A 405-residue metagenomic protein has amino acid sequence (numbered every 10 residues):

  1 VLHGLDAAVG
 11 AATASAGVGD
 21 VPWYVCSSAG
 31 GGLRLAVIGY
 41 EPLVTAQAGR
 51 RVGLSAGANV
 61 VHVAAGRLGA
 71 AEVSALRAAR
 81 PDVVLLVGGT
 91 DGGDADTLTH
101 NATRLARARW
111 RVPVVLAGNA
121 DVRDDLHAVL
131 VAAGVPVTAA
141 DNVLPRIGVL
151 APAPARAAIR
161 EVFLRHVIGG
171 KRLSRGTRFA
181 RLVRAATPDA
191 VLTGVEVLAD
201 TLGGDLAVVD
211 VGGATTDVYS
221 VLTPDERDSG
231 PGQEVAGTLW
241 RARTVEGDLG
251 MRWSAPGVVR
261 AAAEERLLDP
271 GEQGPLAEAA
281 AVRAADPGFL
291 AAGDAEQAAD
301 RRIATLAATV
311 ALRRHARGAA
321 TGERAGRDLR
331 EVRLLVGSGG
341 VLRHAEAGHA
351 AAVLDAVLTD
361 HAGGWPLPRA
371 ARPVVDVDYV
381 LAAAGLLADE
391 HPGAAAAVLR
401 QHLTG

Functional and structural regions predicted by a protein language model:
V1-Q47, R51, A58-V61, S74 (+4 more regions): N-terminal glycine/serine-rich phosphate-binding loop of ATP-dependent small-molecule kinases, especially carbohydrate
G4, T97, V129, L173-V208 (+1 more regions): Helical "lid/coupling" subdomains associated with nucleotide-phosphate turnover
V9-W23, R80, A108-R109, L198-A199 (+1 more regions): Phosphate/pyrophosphate-binding loops at sites that engage ATP/ADP/AMP, CoA/4′-phosphopantetheine, polyphosphate
V18-V37, P113-A117, E323, L329-G340: Short glycine-rich phosphate-binding loop at a beta-alpha junction
L33, V73-G88, G93, L198-D225: Gly/Thr-rich phosphate-binding beta-strand-loop-beta motif of the actin/hexokinase/Hsp70
N59-R77, G134-P136, L144, Q233 (+1 more regions): A short, well-structured beta->alpha microelement
V73-L150: Internal, well-ordered domain-core segments that constitute the primary functional module of diverse proteins
L130, L144-T187: Flexible inter-domain linker/hinge segments
